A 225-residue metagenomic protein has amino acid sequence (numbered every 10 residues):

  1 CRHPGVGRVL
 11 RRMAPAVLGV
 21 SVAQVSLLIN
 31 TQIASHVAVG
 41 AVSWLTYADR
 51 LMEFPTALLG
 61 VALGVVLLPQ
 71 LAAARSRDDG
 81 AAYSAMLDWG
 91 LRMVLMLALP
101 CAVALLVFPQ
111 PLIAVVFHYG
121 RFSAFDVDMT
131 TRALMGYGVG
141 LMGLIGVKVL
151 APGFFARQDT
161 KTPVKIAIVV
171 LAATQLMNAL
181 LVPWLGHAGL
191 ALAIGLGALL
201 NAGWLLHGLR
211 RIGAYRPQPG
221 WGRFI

Functional and structural regions predicted by a protein language model:
C1-I225: Membrane-embedded alpha-helical bundles of multi-pass transporters/translocases, especially carrier/permease families
